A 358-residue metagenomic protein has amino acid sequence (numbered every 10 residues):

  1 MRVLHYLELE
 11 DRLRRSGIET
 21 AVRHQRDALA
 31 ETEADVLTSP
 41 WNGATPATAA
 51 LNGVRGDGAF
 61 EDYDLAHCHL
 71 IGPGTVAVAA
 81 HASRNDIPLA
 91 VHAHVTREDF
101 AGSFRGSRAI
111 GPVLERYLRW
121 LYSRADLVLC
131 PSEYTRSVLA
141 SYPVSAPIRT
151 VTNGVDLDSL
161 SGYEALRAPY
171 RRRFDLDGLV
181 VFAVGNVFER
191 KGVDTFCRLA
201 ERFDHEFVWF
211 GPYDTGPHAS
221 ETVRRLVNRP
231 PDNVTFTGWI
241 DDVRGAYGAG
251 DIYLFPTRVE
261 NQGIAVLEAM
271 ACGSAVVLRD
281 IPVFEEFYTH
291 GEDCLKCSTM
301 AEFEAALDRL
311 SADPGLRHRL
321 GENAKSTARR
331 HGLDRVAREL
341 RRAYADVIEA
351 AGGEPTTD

Functional and structural regions predicted by a protein language model:
R97, A109-V128: Membrane-proximal helix-turn-helix segments that form the acceptor-binding/catalytic region of lipid-linked
A140, G154-R172, E189, D334 (+1 more regions): Acidic anion/phosphate-binding donor-loop and adjacent secondary structure in glycosyltransferase catalytic cores
R171-K191, C197-R202, V208: Conserved donor-binding/catalytic core segment of Leloir-type glycosyltransferases
E206-N233, T237: Short, structured helix-loop element that forms part of the nucleotide-activated donor/catalytic region
W239, R258: Aromatic "clamp/platform" in nucleotide-sugar-dependent glycosyltransferases that forms part of the donor/acceptor
A275-L278: Short hydrophobic beta-strand element within catalytic cores of glycosyltransferases and related nucleotide-activated
H290-A301, R309-G315: Conserved acidic donor-binding segment of nucleotide-sugar-dependent glycosyltransferases
L316-R330: A short, well-ordered alpha-helix in the C-terminal region of glycosyltransferases
